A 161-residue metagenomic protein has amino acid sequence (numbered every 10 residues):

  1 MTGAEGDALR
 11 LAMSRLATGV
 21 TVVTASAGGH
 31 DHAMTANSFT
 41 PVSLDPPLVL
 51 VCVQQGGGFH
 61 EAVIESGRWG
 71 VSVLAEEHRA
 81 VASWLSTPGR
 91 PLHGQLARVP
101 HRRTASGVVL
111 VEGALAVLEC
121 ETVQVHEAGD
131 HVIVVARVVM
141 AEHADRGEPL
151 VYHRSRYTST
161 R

Functional and structural regions predicted by a protein language model:
M1-R161: Basic, polyanion-binding surface patches
